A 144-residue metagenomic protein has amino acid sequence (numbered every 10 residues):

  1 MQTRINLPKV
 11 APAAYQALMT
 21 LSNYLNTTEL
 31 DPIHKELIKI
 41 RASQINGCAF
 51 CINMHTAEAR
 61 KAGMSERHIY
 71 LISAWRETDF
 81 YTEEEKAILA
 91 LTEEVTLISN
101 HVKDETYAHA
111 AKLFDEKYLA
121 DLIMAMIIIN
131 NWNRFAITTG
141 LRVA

Functional and structural regions predicted by a protein language model:
M1-A144: Hydrophobic alpha-helical segments
